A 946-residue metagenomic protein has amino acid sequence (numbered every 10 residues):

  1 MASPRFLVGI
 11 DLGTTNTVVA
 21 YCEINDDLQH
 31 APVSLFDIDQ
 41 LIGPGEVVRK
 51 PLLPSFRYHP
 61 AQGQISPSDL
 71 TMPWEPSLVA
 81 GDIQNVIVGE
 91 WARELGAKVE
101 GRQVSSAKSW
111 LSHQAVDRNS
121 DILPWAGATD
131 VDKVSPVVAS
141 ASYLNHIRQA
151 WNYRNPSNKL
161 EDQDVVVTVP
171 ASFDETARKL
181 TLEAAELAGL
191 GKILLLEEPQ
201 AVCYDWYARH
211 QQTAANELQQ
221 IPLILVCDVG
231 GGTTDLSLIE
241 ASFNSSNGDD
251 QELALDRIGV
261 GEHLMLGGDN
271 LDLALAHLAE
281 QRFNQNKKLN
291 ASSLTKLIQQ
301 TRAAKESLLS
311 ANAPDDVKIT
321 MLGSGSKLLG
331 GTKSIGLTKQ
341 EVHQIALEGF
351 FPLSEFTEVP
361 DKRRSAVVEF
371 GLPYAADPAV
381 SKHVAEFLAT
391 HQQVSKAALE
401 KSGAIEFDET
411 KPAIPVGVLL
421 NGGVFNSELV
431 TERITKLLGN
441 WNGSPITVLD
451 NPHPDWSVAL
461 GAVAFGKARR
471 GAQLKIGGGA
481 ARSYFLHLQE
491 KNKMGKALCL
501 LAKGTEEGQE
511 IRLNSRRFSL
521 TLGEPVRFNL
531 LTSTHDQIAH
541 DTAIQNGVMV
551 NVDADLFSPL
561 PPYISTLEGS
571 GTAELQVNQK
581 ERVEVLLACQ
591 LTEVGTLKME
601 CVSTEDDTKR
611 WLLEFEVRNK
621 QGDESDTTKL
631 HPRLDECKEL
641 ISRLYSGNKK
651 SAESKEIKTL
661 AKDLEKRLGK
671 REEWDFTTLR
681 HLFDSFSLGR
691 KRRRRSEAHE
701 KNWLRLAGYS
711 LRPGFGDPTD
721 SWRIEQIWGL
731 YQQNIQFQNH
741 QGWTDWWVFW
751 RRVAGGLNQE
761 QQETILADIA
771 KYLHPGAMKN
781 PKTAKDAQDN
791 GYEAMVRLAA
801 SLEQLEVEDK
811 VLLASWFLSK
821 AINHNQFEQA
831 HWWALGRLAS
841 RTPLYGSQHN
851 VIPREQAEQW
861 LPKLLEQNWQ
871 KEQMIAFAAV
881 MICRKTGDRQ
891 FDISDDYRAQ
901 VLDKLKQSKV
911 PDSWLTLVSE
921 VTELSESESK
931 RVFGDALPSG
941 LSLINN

Functional and structural regions predicted by a protein language model:
M1-N119, L194, A201, S246-D250 (+12 more regions): Early-domain small/polar-rich strand-loop-helix modules and first-structured segments of the mature chain
M1-R5, L195-C227, Q392, L399-E409 (+1 more regions): Conserved phosphate-binding catalytic cores of ATP/NTP-utilizing and phosphoryl-transfer enzymes
P4-L7, L12-T14, F36, Q219 (+12 more regions): Acidic, glycine/GT-rich loop-and beta-edge segments that sit at the periphery of enzyme/chaperone cores
P32-E186, E197, L273-K318, L322-A366 (+1 more regions): Phosphate-binding loop and its immediate beta->loop->alpha context in nucleotide/phosphate-handling enzymes
D82, G191, Q251-L253, G323-V394 (+3 more regions): Acidic low-complexity intrinsically disordered segments
S142-N158, D205-E217, G349-I414, R433 (+1 more regions): Phosphate/ATP-binding catalytic cores across multiple sugar-kinase/actin-like superfamilies, primarily ASKHA
V166-L180, G325-S326, L372-A379, D408-L437 (+3 more regions): Glycine-rich phosphate-binding loops at beta-strand->alpha-helix junctions
M599, K658-K666, H699-P713, H740-G756 (+4 more regions): Amphipathic alpha-helical elements of HEAT/ARM-like alpha-solenoid repeat scaffolds that form extended
